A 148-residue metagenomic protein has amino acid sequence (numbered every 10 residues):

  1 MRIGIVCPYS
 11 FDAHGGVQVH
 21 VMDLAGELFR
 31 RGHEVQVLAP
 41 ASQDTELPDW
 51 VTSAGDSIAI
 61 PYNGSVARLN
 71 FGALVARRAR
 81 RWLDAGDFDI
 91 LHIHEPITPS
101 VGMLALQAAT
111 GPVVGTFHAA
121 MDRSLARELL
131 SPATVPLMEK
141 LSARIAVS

Functional and structural regions predicted by a protein language model:
M1-I3: Extreme N-terminal starter segment of soluble prokaryotic enzymes
C7-D12, M22, G26-L74: N-terminal strand-loop element at the rim of the active site of nucleotide-sugar-dependent glycosyltransferases
P8, H94-E95, F117-M121: Histidine-centered beta-alpha loop that forms part of the nucleotide-sugar donor binding/catalytic region in diverse
G16-E27, V101, L130: Conserved alpha-helical elements of sugar-nucleotide-dependent glycosyltransferases
V17-H20, R31, P40, H94 (+1 more regions): Replace "coordinates the UDP/GDP/TDP-sugar" with "coordinates nucleotide-activated sugar donors
P61-I90, S100, L129-P136: An amphipathic, basic-hydrophobic alpha-helix
T110-P112, L141-S142: A short helix->loop->beta-strand "cap" motif at the edges of active sites that frequently abuts
M121, R127-A146: Membrane-proximal helix-turn-helix segments that form the acceptor-binding/catalytic region of lipid-linked
